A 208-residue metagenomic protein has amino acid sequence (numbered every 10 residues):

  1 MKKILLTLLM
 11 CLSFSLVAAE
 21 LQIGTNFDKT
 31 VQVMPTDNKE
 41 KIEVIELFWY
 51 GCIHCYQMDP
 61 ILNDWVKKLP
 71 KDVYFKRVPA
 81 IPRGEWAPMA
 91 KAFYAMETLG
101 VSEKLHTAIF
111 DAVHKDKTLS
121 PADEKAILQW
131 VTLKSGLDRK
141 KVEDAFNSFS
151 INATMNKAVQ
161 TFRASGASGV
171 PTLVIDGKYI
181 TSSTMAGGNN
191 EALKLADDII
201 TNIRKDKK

Functional and structural regions predicted by a protein language model:
K3-G84, V159, R163-A164, T201-K208: Extracytoplasmic thiol/disulfide redox context detector
I4-L5, L133-K208: C-terminal cap of thioredoxin/glutaredoxin-like
F14, A112-K115, S148-N152: A short structural micro-motif
E20-K29, L119-K125, L195: Periplasmic c-type cytochrome electron-transfer domains
K39-K41, M89, G169-V170: A structure-centric signal for secondary-structure junctions around beta-strands
Y50, Q57-Q129, I199-I203: Structural alpha/beta surface segment adjacent to cysteine/selenocysteine redox centers across thiol/disulfide enzymes
C55, E85-W86, S120, M155 (+2 more regions): Alpha-helix N-cap/helix-start motif
